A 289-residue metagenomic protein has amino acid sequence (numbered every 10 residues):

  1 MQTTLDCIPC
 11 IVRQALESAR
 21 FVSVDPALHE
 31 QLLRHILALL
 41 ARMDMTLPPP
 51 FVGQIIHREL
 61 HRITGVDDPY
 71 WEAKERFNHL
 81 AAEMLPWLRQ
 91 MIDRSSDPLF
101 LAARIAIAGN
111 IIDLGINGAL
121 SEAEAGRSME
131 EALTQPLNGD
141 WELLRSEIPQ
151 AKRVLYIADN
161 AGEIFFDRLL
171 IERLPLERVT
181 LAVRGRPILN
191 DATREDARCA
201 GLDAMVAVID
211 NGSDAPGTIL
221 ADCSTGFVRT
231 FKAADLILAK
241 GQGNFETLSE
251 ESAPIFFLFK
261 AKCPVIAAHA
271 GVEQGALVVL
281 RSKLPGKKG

Functional and structural regions predicted by a protein language model:
M1-A151: Electropositive, gly/pro-rich neighborhoods at or near active sites that engage anionic ligands
T4, Y156, E163-I164: Alpha-helix N-cap/loop-to-helix initiation residues
I148, I171-P175, F231, L248: Alpha-helix C-terminal capping segments
K152-R153, E177-T180, P254: Residues at the starts of beta-strands that form the adenosine-phosphate
R153-L155, D235-L236: Structural motif
N160-T180: Histidine-anchored nucleotide/phosphate-binding helix
V183-L189, T193-R198, L202-G289: C-terminal functional extensions of proteins
